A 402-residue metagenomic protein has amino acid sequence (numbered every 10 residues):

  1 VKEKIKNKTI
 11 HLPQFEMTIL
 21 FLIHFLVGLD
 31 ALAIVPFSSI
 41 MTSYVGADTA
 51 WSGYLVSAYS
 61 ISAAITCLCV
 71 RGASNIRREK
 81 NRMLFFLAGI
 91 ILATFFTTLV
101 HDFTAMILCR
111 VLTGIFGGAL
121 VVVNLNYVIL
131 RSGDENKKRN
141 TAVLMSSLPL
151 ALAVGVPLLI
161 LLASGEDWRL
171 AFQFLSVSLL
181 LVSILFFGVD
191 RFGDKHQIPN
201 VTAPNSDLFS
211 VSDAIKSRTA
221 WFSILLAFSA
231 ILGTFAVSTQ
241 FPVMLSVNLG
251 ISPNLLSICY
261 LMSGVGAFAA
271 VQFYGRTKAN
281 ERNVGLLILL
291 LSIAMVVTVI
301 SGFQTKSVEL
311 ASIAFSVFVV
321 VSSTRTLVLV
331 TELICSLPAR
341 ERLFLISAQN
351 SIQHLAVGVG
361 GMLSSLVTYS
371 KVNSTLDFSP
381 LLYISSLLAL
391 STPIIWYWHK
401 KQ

Functional and structural regions predicted by a protein language model:
K2-H11, R191-I224: Juxtamembrane intracellular "pre-TM" segments in multi-pass secondary transporters
I34-V35, T219-Y260: Extracytoplasmic gate region of multi-pass secondary transporters
I65-H101: Conserved MFS/SLC helix-loop-helix module at the cytosolic interface between two early adjacent transmembrane helices
F103, C109-L148: Cytoplasmic helix-loop-helix junction between adjacent transmembrane helices in 12-TM secondary transporters
D134-N136, A142-R191: Helix-loop-helix hairpin linking two adjacent transmembrane segments in secondary transporters
S164-S176, L366-A389: A membrane-interface helix-boundary motif in multi-pass transporters
V284-L329: C-terminal transmembrane helical hairpin of 12-TM major facilitator-type secondary transporters
A339-V372: A late C-terminal transmembrane helix in Major Facilitator Superfamily
